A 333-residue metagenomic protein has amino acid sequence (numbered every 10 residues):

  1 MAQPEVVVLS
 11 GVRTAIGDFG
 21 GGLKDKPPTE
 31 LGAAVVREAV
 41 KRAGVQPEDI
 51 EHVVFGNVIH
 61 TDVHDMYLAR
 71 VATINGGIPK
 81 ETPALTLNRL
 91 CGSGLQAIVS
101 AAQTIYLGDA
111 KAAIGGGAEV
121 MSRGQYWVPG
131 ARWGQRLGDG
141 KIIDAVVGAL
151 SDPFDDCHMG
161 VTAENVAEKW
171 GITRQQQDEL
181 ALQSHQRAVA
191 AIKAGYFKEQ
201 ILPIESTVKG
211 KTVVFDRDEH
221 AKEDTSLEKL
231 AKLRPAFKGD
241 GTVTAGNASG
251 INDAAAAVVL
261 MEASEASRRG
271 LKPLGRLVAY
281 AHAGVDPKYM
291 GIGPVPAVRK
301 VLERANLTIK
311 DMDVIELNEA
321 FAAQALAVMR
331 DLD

Functional and structural regions predicted by a protein language model:
M1-V58, D62-A72, G76, P83 (+5 more regions): Conserved active-site "lid/cap" helical segment
V12-T14, K24-A34, R42, Q176-R268 (+1 more regions): N-terminal extracellular/periplasmic Venus flytrap/periplasmic-binding protein-like
G17-D18, G22, V54-G56, E81-Q96 (+5 more regions): Cysteine-centered functional microenvironments
K26, N57-A112, P153-H158, D224-G250 (+1 more regions): Conserved catalytic cysteine-centered active-site region of acyl-thioester-dependent Claisen-condensing enzymes
L87-E119, A167-Y196, A257-S264, A327-R330: Active-site-proximal alpha-helical scaffold in enzymes
K111-N165: Flexible glycine-/small-residue-enriched beta->alpha junction loops that bind anionic phosphate/pyrophosphate groups
M261-D311, M329: Glycine- and Gly-Pro-enriched alpha-helical subdomains that act as flexible, kink-prone "lid/hinge" or packing modules
